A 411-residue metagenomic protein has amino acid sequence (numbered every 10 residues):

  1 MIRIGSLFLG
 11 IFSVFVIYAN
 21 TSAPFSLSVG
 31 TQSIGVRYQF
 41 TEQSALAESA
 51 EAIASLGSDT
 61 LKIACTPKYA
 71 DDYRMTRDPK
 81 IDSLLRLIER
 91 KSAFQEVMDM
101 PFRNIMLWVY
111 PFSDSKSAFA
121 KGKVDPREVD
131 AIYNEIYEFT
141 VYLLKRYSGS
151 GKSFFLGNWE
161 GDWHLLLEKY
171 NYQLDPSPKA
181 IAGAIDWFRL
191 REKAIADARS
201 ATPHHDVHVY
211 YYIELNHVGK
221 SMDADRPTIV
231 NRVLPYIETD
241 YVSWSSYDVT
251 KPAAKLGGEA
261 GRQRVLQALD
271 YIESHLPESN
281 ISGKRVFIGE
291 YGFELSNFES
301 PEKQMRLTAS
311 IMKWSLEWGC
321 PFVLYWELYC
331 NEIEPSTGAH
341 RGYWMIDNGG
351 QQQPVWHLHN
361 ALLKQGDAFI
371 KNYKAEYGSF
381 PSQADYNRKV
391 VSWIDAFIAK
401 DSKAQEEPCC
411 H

Functional and structural regions predicted by a protein language model:
S6-V16: Bacterial N-terminal signal peptides
S28-G30, D59-C65, N104-W108, F154-N158 (+4 more regions): Structural recognition of the beta-strand scaffold that forms the well-ordered cores of secreted hydrolase catalytic
T41, D72-I88, E96-P101, K303-R306 (+2 more regions): Aromatic-rich peripheral "rim/lid" segments of glycoside hydrolase catalytic domains that contact and position glycan
S44-S49, L85-Q95, H217-V233, V265-L276 (+1 more regions): Alpha-helical scaffolding within the catalytic cores of extracellular/periplasmic polymer-degrading hydrolases
E48-A180, T202-H208: Substrate-binding cleft and catalytic face of glycoside hydrolase catalytic domains, especially the flexible beta-alpha
S113-S115, L165-N171, L276-T308, E327-M345: Active-site clefts of carbohydrate-active enzymes
S153-W159, A182-D225, I281-E290, V323-L328: Aromatic-lined carbohydrate-recognition surfaces of secreted/lumenal glycan-active proteins
R232-F298: Glycoside hydrolase catalytic-domain groove-lining segments
